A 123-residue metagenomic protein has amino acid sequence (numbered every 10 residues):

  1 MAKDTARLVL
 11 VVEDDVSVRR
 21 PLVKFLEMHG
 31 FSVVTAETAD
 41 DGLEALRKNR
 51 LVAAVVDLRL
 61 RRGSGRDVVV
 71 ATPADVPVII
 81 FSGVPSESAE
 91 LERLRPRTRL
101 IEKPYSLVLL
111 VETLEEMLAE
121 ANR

Functional and structural regions predicted by a protein language model:
M1-L10, S106-R123: Non-catalytic signal-transmission and effector/linker regions of two-component phosphorelay proteins
L10, T35-A53, V111: Acidic, metal-coordinating helix/loop segments flanking the phosphotransfer/catalytic sites of two-component signaling
E13: Conserved acidic carboxylate
V16-V34: Two-component/phosphorelay signaling modules centered on CheY-like receiver
R47-N49, V70-P77, R93: Conserved phosphotransfer cores of two-component systems
D57-T72, P85: Conserved phosphotransfer microenvironments
F81-S82: Hydrophobic/aromatic residues positioned on beta-strands within the core alpha/beta folds
K103: A Lys-centered signature of the CheY-like receiver
